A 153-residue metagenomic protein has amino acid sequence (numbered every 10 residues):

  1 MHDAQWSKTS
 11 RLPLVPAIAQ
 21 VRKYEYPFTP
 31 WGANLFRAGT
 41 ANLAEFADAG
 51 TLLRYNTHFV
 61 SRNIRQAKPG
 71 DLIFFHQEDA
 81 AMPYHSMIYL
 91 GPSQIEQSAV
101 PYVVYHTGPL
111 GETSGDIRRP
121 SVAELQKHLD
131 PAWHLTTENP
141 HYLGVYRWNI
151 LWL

Functional and structural regions predicted by a protein language model:
M1-D3: Active-site nucleophile-adjacent alpha helix/oxyanion-hole segment immediately C-terminal to the catalytic cysteine
T9-E112: ...with weaker cross-activation on analogous glycine-rich loops/strands in unrelated enzymes
S98-L153: Low-complexity, Gly/Ser/Thr/Pro-rich intrinsically disordered linker/tail segments
